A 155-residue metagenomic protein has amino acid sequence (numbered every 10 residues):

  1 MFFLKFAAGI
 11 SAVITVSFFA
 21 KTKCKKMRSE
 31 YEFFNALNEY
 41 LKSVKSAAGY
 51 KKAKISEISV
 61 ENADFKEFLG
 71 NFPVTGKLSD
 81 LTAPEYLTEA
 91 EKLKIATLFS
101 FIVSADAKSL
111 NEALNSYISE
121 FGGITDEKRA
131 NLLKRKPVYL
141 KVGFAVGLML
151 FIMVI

Functional and structural regions predicted by a protein language model:
F2-V74: Juxtamembrane/interface alpha-helical elements of multi-pass membrane proteins
A7-V16, R129-I155: Bilayer-spanning, highly hydrophobic alpha-helical transmembrane segments
L37-Y40, V44, E91-L98, I102 (+1 more regions): Amphipathic alpha-helices that form helix-helix packing interfaces
F72-T82, A130-R135: Juxtamembrane/interface motifs at transmembrane-helix termini
G76-K108: Short, non-transmembrane cytosolic segments of multipass membrane proteins
F101-A145: Membrane-interface, cytosolic juxtamembrane amphipathic helix immediately N-terminal to a transmembrane helix, enriched
